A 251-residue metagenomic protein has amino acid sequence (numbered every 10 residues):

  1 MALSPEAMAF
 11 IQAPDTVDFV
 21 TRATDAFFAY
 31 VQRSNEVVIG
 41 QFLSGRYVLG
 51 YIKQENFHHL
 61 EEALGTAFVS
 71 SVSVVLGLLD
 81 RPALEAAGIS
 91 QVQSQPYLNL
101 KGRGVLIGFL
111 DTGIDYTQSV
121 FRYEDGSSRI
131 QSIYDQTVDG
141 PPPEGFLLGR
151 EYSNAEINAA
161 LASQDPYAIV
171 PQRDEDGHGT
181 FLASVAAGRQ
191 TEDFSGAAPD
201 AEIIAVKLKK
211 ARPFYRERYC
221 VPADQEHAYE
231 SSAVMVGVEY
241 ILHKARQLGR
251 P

Functional and structural regions predicted by a protein language model:
M1-P14: Extracellular ectodomain segments of secreted/surface proteins
M1-S4, D25-L106, T112-R129: Autoinhibitory propeptides
I11-A13, F42, R122, S195: A generic structural signal for short, solvent-exposed coil/turn residues that cap or connect secondary-structure
Q12-F27: Short, surface-exposed ligand-recognition loops at beta-strand->loop->(often short) alpha-helix junctions that present
T21, V31-Q32, G50-I52, I157-L161 (+1 more regions): Generic hydrophobic, helix-prone segments enriched in Leu/Val/Ile
V72, V238-P251: Short acidic, glycine-rich surface-loop motifs adjacent to enzyme active sites
Q95-A233, L248-P251: Subtilisin-like serine protease catalytic core
